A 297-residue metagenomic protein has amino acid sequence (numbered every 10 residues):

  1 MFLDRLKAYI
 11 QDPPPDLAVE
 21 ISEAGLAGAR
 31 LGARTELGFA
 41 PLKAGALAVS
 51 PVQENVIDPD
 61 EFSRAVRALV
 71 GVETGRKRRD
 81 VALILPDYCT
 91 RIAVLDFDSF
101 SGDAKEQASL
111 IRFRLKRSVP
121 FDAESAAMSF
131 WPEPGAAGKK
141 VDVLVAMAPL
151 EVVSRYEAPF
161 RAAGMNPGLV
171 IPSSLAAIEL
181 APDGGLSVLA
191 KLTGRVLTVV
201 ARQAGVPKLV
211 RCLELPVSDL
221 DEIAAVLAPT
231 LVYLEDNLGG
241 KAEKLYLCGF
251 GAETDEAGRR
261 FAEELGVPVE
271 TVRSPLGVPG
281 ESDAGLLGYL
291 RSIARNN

Functional and structural regions predicted by a protein language model:
M1-N297: Hydrophobic/aromatic-enriched cytosolic interaction surfaces used to assemble or bind macromolecules
